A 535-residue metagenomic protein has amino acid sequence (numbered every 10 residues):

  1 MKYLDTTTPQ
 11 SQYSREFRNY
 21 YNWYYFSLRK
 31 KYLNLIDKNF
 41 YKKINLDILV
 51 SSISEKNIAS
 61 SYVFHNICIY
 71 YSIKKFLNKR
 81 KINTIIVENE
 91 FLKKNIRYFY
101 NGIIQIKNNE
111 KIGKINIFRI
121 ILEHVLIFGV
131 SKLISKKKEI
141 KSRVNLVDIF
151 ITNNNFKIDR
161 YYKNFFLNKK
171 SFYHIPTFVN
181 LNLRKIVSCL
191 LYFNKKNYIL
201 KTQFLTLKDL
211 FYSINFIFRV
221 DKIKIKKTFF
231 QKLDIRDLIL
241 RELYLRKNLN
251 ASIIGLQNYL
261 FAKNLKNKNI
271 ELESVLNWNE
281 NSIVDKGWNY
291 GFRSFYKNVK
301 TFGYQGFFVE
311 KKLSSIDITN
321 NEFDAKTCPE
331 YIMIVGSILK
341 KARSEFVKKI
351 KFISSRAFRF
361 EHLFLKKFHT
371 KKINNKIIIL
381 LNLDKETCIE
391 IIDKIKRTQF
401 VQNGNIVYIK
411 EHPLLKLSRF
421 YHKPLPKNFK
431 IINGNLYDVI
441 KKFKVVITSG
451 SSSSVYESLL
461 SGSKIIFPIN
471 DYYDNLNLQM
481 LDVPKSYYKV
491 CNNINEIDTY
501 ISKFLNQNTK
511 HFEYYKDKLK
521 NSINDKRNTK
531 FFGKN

Functional and structural regions predicted by a protein language model:
M1-N535: Catalytic-core helical/loop segments in enzymes performing group transfer/polymerization on anionic/lipid-linked
